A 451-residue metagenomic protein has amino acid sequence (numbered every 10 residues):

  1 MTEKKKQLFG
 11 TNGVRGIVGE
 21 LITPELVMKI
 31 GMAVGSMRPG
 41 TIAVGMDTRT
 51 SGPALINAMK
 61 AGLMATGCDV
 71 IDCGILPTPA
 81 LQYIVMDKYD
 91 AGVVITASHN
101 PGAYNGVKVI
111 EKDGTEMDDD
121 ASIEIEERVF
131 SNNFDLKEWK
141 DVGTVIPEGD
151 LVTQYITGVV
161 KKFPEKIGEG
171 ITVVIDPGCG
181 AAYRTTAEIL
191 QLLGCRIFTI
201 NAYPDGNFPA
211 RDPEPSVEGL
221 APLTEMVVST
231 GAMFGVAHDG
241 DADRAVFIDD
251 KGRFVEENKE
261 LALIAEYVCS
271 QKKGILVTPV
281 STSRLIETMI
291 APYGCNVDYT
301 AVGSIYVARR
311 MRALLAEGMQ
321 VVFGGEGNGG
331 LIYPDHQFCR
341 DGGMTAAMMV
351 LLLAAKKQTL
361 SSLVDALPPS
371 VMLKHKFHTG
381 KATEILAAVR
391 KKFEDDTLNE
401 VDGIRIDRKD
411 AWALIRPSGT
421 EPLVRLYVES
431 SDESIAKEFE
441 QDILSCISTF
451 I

Functional and structural regions predicted by a protein language model:
M1-G67, T144-V173: An N-terminal, well-structured beta->alpha segment
T2-K4, I17, N105-T230: Gly/Ser/Thr-enriched, mixed-charge loops and adjacent short helices that form phosphate/oxyanion-binding elements
M32, S36, I42-Y104, E188-I248: N-terminal small/polar loop signature for handling phosphorylated ligands or for N-terminal nucleophile
T41-T48, I71, T172-V174, G274-V280 (+1 more regions): Short glycine-rich phosphate-binding loop at a beta-alpha junction
T78, I123-T157, D249-G327, I332: Proline/glycine-rich low-complexity loops and linkers
D118, T199-N201, R253-K273, G342-A355: Gly/Ser/Thr-rich active-site loops/lids in small-molecule metabolic enzymes that frequently grip phosphoryl groups
K272-I451: Phosphate-binding and adjacent anionic-ligand microenvironments
